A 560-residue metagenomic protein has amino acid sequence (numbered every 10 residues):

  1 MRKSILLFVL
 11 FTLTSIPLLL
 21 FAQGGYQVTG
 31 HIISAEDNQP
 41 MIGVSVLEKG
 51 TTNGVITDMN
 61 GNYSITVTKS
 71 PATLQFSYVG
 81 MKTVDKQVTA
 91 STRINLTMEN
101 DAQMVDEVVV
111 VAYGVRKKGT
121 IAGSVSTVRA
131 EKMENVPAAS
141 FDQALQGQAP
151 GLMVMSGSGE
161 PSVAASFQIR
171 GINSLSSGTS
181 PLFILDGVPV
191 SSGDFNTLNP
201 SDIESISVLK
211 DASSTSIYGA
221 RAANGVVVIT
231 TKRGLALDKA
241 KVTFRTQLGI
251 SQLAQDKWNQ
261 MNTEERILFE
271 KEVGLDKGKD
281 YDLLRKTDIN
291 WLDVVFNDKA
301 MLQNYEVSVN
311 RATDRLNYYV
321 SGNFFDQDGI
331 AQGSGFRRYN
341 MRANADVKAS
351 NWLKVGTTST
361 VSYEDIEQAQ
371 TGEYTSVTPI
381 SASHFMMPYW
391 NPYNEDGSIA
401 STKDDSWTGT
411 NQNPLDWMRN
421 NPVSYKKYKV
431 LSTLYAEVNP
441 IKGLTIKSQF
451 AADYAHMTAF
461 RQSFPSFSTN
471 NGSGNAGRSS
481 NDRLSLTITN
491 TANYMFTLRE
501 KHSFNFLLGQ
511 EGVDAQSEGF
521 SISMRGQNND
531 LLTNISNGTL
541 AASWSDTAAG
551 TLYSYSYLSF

Functional and structural regions predicted by a protein language model:
M1-A343, V347-S362, L431, I522 (+2 more regions): Short, small/polar-rich motifs associated with maturation and membrane association, primarily at protein termini
G119, A236-D288, G329-S334, N340 (+2 more regions): Surface-exposed loop/interface segments of Gram-negative outer-membrane beta-barrel transport/assembly proteins
V309, E437-K442: Long hydrophobic segments that form regular secondary structure
S432-V438, A452: Alpha-helical support elements that line or immediately flank enzyme active sites and cofactor-binding pockets
K442-G443, F450: Bacterial peptidoglycan biogenesis and beta-lactam-recognition machinery
